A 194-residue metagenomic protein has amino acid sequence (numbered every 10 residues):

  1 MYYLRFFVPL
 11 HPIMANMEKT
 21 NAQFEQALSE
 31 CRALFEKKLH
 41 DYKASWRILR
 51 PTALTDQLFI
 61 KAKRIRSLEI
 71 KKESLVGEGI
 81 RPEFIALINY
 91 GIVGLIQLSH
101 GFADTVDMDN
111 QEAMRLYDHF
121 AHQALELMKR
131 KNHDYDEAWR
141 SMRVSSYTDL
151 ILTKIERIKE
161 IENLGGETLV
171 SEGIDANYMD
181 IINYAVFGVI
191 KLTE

Functional and structural regions predicted by a protein language model:
M1-Y2, N177: Enzymes acting in ubiquitin/UBL processing and closely related pathways, dominated by cysteine-dependent isopeptidases
F7-E194: Intrinsically disordered, low-complexity regulatory regions that flank transcription factor DNA-binding cores
